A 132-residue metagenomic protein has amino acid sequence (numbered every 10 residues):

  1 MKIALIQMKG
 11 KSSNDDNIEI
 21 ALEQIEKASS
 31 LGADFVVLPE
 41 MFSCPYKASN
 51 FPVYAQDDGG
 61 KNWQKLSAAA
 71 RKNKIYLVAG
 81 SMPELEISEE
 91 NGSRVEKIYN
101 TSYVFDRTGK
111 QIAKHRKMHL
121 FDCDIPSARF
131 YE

Functional and structural regions predicted by a protein language model:
M1-S12, T101, K114-K117: Active-site-proximal beta-strand elements of phosphoester/diester hydrolases
I3, A21, I25-Y54, A70 (+1 more regions): Active-site beta-strand/loop signature of hydrolases that rely on acidic residues for catalysis
Q7-E26: N-terminal phosphate-binding loop and adjacent alpha-helix
K9, F42, M82-P83: Catalytic metal-binding/acid-base residues of hydrolase active sites
E23, K27, K61-A68, K110: Alpha-helical scaffolding segments of alpha/beta enzyme cores, especially the outer helices of TIM-barrel or partial
M41-G59, I87-I98: Metal-dependent catalytic neighborhoods of phosphoester/phosphodiester hydrolases
G60-I87: A short, hydrophobic beta-strand-centered structural micro-motif
I87-E132: Active-site catalytic loop in hydrolytic enzyme cores
